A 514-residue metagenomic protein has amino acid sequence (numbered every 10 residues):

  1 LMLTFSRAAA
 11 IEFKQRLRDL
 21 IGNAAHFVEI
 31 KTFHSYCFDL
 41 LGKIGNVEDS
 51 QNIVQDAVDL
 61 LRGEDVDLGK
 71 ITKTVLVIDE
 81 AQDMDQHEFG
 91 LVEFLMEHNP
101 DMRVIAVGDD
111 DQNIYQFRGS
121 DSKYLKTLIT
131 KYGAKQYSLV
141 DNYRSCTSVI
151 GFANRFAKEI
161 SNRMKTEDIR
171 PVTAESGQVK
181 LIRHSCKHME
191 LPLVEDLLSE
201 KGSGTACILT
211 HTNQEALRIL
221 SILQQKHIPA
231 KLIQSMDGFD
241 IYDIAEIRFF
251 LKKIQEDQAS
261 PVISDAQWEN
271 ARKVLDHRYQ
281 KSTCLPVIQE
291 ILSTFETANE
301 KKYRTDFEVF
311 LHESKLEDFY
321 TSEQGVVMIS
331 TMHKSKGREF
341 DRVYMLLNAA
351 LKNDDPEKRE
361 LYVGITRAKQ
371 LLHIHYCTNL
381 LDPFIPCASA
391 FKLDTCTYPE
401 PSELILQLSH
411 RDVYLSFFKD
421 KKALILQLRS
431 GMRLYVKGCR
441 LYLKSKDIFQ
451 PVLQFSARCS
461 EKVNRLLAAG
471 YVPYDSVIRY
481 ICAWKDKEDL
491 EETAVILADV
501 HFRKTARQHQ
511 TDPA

Functional and structural regions predicted by a protein language model:
L1, E29, F38-K123, D141 (+1 more regions): Conserved helicase NTPase motor core
L1-N46: P-loop NTPase Walker
R7, T147, C207-E360, I365-H373 (+1 more regions): Core RecA-like ATPase module of SF1/SF2 helicases and allied nucleic-acid translocases
A24-I30, K165, I228-S235: Conserved RecA-like helicase motor-core motifs
Q55, L60-L61, A230-V262, A266 (+1 more regions): Charge-dense polyanion-binding interfaces
G90-H184: Conserved RecA-like helicase ATPase core segment that couples NTP binding/hydrolysis to strand translocation
H184-G204: Conserved interdomain hinge at the start of the Helicase C-terminal
F384-A514: Conserved active-site motif detector
